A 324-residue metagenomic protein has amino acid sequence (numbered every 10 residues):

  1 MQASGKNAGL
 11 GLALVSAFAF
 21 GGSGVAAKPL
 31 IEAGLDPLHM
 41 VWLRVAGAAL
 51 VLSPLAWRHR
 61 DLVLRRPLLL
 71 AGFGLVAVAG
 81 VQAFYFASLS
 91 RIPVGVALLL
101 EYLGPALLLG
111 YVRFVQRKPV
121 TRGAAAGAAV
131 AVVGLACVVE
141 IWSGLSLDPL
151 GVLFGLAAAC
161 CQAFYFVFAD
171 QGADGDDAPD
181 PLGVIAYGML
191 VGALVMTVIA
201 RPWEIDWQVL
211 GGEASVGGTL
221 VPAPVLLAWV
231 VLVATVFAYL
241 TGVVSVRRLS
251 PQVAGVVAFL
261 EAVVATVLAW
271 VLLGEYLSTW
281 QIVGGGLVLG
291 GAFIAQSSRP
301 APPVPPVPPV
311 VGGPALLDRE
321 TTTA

Functional and structural regions predicted by a protein language model:
M1-Q2, V41, V45, E140 (+3 more regions): C-terminal-most transmembrane helix of multi-pass membrane proteins
A8-S16, A56-Y85, L150-A158, Q208-F237 (+1 more regions): Loop-to-transmembrane-helix transition segments
A19-G24, S53-A97, E101, V130 (+2 more regions): Specific transmembrane alpha-helical segments of multi-pass solute transporters/efflux pumps, especially DMT/EamA
A27, E32-G80, P105-Y111, C161-F168 (+3 more regions): Transmembrane alpha-helices of multi-pass small-molecule transport proteins
H39-L50, F86-R122, A158, Q252-W270: Specific alpha-helical transmembrane segments that line the substrate/conduction pathway and gating interfaces
L43, Q82, A97-L103, F168-A193 (+1 more regions): Helix-helix packing/entry segments at the starts of transmembrane helices
L52, G110-Y111, V120-I141, A159 (+2 more regions): Hydrophobic transmembrane alpha-helices of multi-pass small-molecule transport proteins
L52, L108-L109, G144-G211, G217 (+1 more regions): Transmembrane alpha-helical segments that form core, pore/gating elements of small-molecule transporters/exporters
